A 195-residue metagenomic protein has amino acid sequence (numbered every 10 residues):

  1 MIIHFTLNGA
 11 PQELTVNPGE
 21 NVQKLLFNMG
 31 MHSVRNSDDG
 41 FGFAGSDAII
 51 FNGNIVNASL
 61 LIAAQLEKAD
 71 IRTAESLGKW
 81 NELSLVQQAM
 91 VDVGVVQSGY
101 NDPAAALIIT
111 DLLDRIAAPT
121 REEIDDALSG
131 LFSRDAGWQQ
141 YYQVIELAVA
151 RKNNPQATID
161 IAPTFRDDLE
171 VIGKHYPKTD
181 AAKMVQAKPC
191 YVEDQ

Functional and structural regions predicted by a protein language model:
M1-T164, E170-Q186: Signature of N-terminal electron-transfer/Fe-S-associated modules in redox systems
V192-Q195: N-terminal plug
